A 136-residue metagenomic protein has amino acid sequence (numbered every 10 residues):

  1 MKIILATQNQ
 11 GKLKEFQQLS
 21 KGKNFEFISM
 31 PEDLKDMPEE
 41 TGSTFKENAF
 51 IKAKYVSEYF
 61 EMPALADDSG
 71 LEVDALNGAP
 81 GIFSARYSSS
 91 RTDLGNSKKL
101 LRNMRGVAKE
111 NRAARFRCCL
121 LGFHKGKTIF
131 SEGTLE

Functional and structural regions predicted by a protein language model:
K2-I4, G11-E136: Anionic-ligand binding patches
